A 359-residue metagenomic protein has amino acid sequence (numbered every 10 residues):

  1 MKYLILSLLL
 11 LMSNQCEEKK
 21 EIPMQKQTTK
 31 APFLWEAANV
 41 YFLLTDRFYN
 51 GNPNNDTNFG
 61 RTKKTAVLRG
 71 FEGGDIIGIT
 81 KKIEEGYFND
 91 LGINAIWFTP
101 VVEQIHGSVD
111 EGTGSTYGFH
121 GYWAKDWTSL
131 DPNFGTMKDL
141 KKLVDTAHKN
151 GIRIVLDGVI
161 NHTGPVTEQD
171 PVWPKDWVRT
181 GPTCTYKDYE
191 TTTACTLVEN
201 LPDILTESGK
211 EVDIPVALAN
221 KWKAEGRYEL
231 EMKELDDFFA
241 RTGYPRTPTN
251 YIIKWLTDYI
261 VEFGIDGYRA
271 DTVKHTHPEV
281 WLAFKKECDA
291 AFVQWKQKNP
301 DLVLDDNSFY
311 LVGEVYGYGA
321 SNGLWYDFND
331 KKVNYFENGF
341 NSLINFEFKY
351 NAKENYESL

Functional and structural regions predicted by a protein language model:
M1-S7: Sec-dependent signal peptide recognition, specifically the positively charged N-region followed immediately by
M12-Q15: C-terminal motif of bacterial Sec signal peptides marking the signal peptidase cleavage site
E18-R153, N161-T163, P171: N-terminal structural segment of carbohydrate-active enzymes
T57-R61, Q104-A124, I160-K221, K286 (+1 more regions): Aromatic- and acidic-residue-enriched segments that line the glycan-binding/catalytic groove of carbohydrate-active
T62-I77, G121-M137, P165, Q169 (+2 more regions): The substrate-binding groove and active-site-proximal loops of carbohydrate-active enzymes, especially glycoside
G73-Y87, G243-E262: Short, acidic/polar
T99-P100, L156-I160, T272, V315: Glycine-rich, histidine-containing beta strand-loop boundary motifs that form or position
K254-L359: Active-site-proximal helices and loops of the catalytic beta/alpha 8
